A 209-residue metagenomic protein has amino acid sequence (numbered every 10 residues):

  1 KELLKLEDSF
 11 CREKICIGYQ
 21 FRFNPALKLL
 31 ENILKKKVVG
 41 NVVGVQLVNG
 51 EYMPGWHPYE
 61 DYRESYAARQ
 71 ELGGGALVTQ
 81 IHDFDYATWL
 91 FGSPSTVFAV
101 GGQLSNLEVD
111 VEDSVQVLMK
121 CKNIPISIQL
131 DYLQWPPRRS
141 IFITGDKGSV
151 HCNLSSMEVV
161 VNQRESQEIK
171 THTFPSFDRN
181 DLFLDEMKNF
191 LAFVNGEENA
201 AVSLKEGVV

Functional and structural regions predicted by a protein language model:
K1, E168-V209: C-terminal helical cap and adjacent loop that interface with cofactors, partners, or active-site loops
K1-K14: Rossmann-fold NAD(P)-binding glycine/threonine-rich loop
E2, L29-I33, Y86, Q116 (+2 more regions): Alpha-helical elements of Rossmann-like donor-binding domains used by nucleotide-donor carbohydrate transfer enzymes
E13-C16, F21-E108: Predominantly a Rossmann-like dinucleotide-binding segment in NAD(P)-dependent oxidoreductases
R22, W135, V209: Glycine-/small-residue-rich active-site loops that bind phosphorylated ligands and cofactors
P25, R138, V202: Residues that form or flank phosphate/diphosphate-binding pockets in enzymes that use nucleotide phosphates
V78-E158, L184-E198: Contiguous beta-strand/loop segments that form the cofactor/metal-binding neighborhood of enzyme cores
W135-R138, V159-N162, I169, R179-N180: A short local loop/turn or secondary-structure capping micro-motif enriched for an aromatic residue
